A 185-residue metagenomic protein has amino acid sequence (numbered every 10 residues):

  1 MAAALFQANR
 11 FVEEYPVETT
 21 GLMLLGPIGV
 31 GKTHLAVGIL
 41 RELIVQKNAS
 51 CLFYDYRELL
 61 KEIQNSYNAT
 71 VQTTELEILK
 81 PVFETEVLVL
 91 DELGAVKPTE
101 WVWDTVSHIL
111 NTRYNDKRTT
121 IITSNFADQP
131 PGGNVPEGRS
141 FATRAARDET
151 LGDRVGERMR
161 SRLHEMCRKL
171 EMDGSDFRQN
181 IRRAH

Functional and structural regions predicted by a protein language model:
M1-L22: Pre-Walker A (pre-P-loop) alpha-helix and adjacent loop at the N terminus of AAA/AAA+ ATPase modules, a conserved
A2-L5, I44-E84: Short glycine-rich substrate-engagement loop in P-loop NTPases that contacts/grips substrate
E18-A36: Walker A/P-loop nucleotide-binding motif
H34-K47: P-loop NTPase Walker A phosphate-binding motif
V45, K61-E62, S66, L93-H185: Replace "adjacent to P-loop NTPase cores in ATP/GTP-dependent enzymes" with "adjacent to NTP-binding cores
A49-S50, E84-V87, D116-I122: Loop/turn-to-beta-strand initiation segments
